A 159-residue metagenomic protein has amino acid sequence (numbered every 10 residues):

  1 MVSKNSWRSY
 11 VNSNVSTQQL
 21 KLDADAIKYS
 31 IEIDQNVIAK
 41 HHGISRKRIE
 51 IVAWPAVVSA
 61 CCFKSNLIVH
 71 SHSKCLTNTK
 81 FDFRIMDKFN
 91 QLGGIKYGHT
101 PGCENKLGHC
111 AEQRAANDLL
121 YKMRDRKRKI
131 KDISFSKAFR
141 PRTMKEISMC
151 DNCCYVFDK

Functional and structural regions predicted by a protein language model:
M1-K159: Zinc-dependent deaminase catalytic domain
